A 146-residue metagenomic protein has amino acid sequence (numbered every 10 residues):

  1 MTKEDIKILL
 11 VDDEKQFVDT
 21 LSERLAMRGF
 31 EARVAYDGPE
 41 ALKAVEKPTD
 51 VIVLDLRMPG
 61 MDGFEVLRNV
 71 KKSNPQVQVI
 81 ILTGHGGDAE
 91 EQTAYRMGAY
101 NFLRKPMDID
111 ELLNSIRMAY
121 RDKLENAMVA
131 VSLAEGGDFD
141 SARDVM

Functional and structural regions predicted by a protein language model:
K15-R33: Two-component/phosphorelay signaling modules centered on CheY-like receiver
V34-V51: Acidic, metal-coordinating helix/loop segments flanking the phosphotransfer/catalytic sites of two-component signaling
D37, D62-E65: Acidic catalytic/metal-coordinating carboxylates
K43, F64-P75: Short amphipathic alpha-helix used as the core "switch/output" element in two-component signaling
D55, T83: Active-site residues of response regulator receiver
M58: Receiver (REC) domain active-site loop signature in two-component systems and cognate sites in sensor histidine kinases
E65, G86-N101: Alpha4 helix (beta4-alpha4-beta5 surface) of REC/receiver domains from two-component response regulators
A89, M107-I116: C-terminal output helix
